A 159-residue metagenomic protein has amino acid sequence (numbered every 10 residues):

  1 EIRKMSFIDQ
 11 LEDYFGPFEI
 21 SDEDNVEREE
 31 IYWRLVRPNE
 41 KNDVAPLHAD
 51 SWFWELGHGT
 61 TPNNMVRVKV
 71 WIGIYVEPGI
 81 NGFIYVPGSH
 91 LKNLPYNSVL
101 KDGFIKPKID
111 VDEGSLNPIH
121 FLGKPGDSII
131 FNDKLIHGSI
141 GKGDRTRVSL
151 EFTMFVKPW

Functional and structural regions predicted by a protein language model:
E1-K41, P46-L47, W52-M65: Signature of the catalytic double-stranded beta-helix
I20-E30, G73, G82-V86, I130-F131 (+1 more regions): A structural signal for short, well-ordered beta-strand segments and their strand-loop junctions that often border
R28-E30, M65-W71, I80, P118-H120 (+2 more regions): Extracellular structured ligand-interaction cores
S51-V68, I72-F83, G88-H90: Active-site region of the double-stranded beta-helix
I72, R145-W159: A short hydrophobic beta-strand segment most commonly corresponding to one strand of the jelly-roll/cupin
P78-I136: Double-stranded beta-helix
L122-K124, G143-T146: A structural signal for short secondary-structure junctions
H137-G143: Short, Lys/Arg- and Gly-enriched loop/turn segments at beta-strand edges
